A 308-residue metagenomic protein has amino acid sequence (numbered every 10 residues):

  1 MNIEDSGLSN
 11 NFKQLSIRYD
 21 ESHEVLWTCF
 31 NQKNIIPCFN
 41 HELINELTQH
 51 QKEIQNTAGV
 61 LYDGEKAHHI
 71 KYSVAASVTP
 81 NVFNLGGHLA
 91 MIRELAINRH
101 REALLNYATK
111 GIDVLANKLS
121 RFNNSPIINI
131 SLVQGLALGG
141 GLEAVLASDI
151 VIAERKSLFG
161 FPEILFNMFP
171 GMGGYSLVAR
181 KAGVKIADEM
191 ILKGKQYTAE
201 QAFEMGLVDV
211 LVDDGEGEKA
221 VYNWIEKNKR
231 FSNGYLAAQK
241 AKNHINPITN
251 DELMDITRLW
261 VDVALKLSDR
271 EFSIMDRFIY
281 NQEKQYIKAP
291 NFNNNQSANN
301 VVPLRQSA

Functional and structural regions predicted by a protein language model:
M1-V74: Conserved CoA-thioester-binding segment of acyl-CoA-metabolizing enzymes
S16-I17, S120-P126, L132-L136, A147-L158 (+2 more regions): Crotonase-fold acyl-CoA enzyme core
L47-H100, A116-I130, E154-S157: A structural preference for short, pocket-lining loop segments at secondary-structure junctions
A75, H88, A144-L146, A202: Hydrophobic/aromatic residues within transmembrane alpha-helices of multi-pass small-molecule transporters
R101-D113: Active-site-proximal gating segment of KS-fold condensing enzymes and close homologs
G140-G141: Catalytic cores of alpha/beta
D209-E271: C-terminal long alpha-helix characteristic of the crotonase
